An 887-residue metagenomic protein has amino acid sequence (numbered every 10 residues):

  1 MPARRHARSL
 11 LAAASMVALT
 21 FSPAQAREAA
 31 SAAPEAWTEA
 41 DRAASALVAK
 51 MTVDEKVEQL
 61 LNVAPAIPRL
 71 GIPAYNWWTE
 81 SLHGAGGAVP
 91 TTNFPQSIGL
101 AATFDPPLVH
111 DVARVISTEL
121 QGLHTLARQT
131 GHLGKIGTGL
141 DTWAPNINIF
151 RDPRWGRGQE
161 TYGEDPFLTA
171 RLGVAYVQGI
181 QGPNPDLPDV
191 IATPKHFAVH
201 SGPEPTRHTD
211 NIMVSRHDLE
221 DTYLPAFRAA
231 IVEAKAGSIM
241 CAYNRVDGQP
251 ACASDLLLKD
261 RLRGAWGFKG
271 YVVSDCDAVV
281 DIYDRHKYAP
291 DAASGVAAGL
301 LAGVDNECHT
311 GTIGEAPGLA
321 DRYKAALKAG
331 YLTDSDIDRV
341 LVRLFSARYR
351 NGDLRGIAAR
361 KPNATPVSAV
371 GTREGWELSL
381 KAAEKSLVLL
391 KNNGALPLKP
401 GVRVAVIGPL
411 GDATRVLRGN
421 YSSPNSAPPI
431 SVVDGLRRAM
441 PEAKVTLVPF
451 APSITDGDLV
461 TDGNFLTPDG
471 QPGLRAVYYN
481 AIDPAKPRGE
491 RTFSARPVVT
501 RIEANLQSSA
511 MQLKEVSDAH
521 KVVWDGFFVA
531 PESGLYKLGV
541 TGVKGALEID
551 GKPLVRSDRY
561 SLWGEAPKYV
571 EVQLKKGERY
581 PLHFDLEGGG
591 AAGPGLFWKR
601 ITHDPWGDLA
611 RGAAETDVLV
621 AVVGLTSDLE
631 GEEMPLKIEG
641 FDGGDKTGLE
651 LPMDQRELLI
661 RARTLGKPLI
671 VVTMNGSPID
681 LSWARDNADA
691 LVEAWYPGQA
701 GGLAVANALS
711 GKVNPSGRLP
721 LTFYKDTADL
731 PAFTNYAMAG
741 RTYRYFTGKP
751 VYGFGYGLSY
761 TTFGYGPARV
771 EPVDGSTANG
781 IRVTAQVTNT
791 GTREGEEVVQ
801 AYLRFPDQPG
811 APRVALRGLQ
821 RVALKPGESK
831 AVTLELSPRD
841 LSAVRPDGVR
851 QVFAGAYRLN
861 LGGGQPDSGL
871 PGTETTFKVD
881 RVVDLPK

Functional and structural regions predicted by a protein language model:
P2, A26-V844, F853-L861, Q865-D867 (+1 more regions): Glycoside hydrolase catalytic-domain context in secreted enzymes
P2-A24: Gram-negative bacterial Sec-dependent N-terminal signal peptides
S868-K887: Short beta-strand elements
